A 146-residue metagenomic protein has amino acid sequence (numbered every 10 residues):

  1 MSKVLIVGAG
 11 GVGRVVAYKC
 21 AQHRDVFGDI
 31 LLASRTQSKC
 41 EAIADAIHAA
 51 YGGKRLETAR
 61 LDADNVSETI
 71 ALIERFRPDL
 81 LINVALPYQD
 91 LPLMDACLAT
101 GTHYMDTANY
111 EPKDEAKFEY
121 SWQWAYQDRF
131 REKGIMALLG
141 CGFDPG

Functional and structural regions predicted by a protein language model:
M1-V4: Extreme N-terminal starter segment of soluble prokaryotic enzymes
V12-V15: Hydrophobic/small residue at the entry helix of a nucleotide-binding pocket
T36-K39: Helix N-cap at the beta1-alpha1 junction of Rossmann-like dinucleotide-binding domains, i.e., the first residues
A49-N65: Rossmann-fold cofactor-recognition segment
R60-P78, A85, Q89: Conserved Rossmann-fold cofactor-binding substructure of NAD(P)-dependent oxidoreductases
A99, A108-I135: Rossmann-fold NAD(P)-binding glycine/threonine-rich loop
R131-G146: Rossmann-like dinucleotide-binding core of oxidoreductases
